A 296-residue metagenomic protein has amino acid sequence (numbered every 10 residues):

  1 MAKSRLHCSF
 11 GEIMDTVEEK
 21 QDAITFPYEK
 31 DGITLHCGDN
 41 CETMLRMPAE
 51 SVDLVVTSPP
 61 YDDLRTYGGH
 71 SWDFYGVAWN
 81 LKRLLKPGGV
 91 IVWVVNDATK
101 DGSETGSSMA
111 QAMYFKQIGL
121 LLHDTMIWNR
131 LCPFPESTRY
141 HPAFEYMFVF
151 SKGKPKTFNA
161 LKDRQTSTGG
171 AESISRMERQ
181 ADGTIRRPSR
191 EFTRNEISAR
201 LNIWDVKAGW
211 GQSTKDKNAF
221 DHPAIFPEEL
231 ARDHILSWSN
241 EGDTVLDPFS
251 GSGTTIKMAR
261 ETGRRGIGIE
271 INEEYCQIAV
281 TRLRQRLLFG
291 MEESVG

Functional and structural regions predicted by a protein language model:
M1-I278, R284, L288: Core catalytic lobe of class I
E292-E293: SF2 helicase/translocase NTPase motor core, specifically the RecA-like lobe 1 inter-motif segment between Walker
G296: Acidic two-metal-ion nuclease catalytic site recognized across multiple nuclease folds, prominently DnaQ/RNase D-T
